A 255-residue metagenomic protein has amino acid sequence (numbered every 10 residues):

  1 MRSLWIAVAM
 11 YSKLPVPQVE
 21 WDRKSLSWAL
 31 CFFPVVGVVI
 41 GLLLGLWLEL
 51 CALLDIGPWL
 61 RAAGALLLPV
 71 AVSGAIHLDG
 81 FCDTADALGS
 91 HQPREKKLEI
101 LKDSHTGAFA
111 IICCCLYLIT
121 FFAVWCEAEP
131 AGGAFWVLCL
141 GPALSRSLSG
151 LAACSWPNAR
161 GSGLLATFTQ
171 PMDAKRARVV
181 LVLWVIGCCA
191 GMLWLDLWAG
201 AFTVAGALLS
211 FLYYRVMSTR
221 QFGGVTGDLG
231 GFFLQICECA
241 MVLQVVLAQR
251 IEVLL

Functional and structural regions predicted by a protein language model:
M1-G74, Q92, K96-L98, D103-L255: Hydrophobic alpha-helical transmembrane segments
G74-G80: Replace "His-x-His-based motif
